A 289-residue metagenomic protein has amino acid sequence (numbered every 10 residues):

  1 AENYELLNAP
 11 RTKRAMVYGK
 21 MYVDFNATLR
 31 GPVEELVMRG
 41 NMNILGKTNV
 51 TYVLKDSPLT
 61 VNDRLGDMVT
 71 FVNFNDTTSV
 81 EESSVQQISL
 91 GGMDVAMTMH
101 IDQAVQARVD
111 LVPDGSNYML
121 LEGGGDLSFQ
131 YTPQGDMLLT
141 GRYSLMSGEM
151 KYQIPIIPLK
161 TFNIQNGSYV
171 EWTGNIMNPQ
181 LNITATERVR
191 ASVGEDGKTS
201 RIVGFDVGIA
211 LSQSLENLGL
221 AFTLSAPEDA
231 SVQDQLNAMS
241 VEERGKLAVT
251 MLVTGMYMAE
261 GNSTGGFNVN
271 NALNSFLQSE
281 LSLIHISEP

Functional and structural regions predicted by a protein language model:
A1-S263, S287: Strand-loop-strand
T264-N268: Short glycine-rich, low-complexity/disordered patches
V269, L273-E280: Extracytoplasmic gating/loop element in the C-terminal half of outer-membrane beta-barrel translocons and assembly
L281-P289: Residue-level detector of conserved catalytic or cofactor/ligand-binding positions in enzyme active sites
